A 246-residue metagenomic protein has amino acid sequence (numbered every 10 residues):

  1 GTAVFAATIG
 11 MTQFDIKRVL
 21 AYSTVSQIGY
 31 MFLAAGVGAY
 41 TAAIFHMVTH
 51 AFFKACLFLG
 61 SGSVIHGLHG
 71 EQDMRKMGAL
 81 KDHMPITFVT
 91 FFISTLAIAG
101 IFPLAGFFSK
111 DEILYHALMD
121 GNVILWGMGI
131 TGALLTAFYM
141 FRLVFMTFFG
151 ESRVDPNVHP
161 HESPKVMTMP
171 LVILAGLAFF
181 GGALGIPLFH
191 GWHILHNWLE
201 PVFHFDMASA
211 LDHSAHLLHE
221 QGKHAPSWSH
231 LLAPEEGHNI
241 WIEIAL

Functional and structural regions predicted by a protein language model:
G1-V166, L177-A183: Hydrophobic transmembrane alpha-helices and their helix-loop junctions in integral membrane proteins
G67, K81-F88, R142-L246: Cytoplasmic/organellar membrane-interface segments at the starts of transmembrane helices in multi-pass inner-membrane
